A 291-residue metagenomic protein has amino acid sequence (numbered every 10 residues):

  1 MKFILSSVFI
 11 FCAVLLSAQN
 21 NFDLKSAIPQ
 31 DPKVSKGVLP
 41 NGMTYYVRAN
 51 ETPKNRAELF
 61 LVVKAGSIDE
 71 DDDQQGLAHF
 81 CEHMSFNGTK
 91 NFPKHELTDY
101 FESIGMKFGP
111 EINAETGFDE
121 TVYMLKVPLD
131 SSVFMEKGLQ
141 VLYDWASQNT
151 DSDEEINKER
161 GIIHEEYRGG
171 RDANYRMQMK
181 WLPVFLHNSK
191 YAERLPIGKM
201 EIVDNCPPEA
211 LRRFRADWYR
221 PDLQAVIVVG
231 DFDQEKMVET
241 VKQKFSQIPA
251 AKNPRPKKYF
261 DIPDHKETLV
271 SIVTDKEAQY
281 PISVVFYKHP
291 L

Functional and structural regions predicted by a protein language model:
M1-N20: Bacterial Sec-dependent N-terminal signal peptides
A18, P40, K54-R56, G105 (+6 more regions): Short, solvent-exposed loop/turn segments at the edges of secondary structure
N20-F22, N188, A225-L291: An aromatic/glycine/proline-enriched structural segment found at the starts of mature extracellular/organellar domains
N20-S35, Y123-K126, P183-Q224, P256-D261 (+1 more regions): Histidine-acidic residue clusters that define the catalytic metal-binding segment of zinc metallopeptidase domains
F22-V62: Mature N-terminal segment immediately following signal peptide/propeptide cleavage in secreted/periplasmic
V34-K36, T44-N50, R212-D217, E267-D275: Short, surface-exposed beta-strand/loop micro-motifs that present aromatic residues
T44-R48, E58-V62, V122-K126, A225-I227 (+2 more regions): Soluble periplasmic/extracytoplasmic beta-strand elements of cell-envelope proteins
P53-K54, V63-R176, N205-C206, A210-L223 (+2 more regions): Active-site-adjacent, His/Asp/Glu-enriched structural segments that form or flank metal-binding and acid/base networks
